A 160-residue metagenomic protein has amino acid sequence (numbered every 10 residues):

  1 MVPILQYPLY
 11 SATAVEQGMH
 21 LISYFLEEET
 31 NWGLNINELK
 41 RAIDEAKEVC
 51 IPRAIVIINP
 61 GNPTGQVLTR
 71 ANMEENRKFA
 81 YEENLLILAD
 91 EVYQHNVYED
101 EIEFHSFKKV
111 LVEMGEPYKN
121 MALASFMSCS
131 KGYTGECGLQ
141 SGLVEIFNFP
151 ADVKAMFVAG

Functional and structural regions predicted by a protein language model:
M1-A14: Conserved PLP-anchoring active-site segment centered on the Schiff-base-forming lysine
P3, A54-P60, A122-C129: Extended hydrophobic secondary-structure segments that form protein cores and membrane-embedded regions
L5, E91-Y93, C129: Short strand-turn motif at the edge of the Rossmann-like AdoMet-binding core
Y10, T64-G65, D152: Glycine/Thr-rich phosphate-binding loops of Rossmann-like dinucleotide-binding domains
Y10-S11, M73-R77, K108: Short amphipathic alpha-helical segments and helix-helix/interface helices
E16, S23, K109-G160: Conserved core segment of the aminotransferase class I/II
H20-I22, E27-E103: Active-site phosphate-binding strand-loop segment of PLP-dependent enzymes
